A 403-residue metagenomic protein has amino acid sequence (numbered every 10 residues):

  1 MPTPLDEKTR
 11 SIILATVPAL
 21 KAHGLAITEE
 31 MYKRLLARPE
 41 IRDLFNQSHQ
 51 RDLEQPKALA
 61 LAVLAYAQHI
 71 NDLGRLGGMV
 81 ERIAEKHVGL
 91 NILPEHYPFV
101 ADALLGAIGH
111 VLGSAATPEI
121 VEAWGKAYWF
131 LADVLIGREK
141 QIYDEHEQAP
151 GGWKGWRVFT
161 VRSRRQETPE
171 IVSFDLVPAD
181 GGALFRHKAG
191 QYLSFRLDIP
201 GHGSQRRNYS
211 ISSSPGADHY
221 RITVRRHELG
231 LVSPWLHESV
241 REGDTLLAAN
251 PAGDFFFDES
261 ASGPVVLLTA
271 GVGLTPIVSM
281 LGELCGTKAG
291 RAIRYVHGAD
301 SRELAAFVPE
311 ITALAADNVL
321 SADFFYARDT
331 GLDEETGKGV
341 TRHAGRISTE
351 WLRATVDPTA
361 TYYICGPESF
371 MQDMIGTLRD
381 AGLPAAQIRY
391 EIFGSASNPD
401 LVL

Functional and structural regions predicted by a protein language model:
M1-G155: Globin-like tetrapyrrole-binding proteins
G74, Y295-L403: Reductase modules of NAD(P)H-dependent flavoproteins
A149-T245, A299-S301, T312, F325-D329: Ferredoxin-reductase
G190, G273, P367: Short, conserved phosphate/pyrophosphate- and ester-handling motifs at nucleotide-, phospho-/glycolipid
N250-S262: A short, basic/flexible loop-to-alpha-helix module at the beginning of a structural domain
V265-T275: Short, glycine-rich nucleotide/cofactor-binding loops
P276-G286: Histidine-anchored nucleotide/phosphate-binding helix
